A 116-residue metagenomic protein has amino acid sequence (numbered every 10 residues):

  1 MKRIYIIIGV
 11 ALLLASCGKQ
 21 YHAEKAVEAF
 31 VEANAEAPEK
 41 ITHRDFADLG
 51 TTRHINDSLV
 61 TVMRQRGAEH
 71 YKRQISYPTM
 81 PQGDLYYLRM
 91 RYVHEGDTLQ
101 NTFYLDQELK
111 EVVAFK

Functional and structural regions predicted by a protein language model:
M1-C17: Sec-dependent bacterial lipoprotein signal peptides
C17-K116: Cystatin/cathelin-like cysteine-protease inhibitor module
